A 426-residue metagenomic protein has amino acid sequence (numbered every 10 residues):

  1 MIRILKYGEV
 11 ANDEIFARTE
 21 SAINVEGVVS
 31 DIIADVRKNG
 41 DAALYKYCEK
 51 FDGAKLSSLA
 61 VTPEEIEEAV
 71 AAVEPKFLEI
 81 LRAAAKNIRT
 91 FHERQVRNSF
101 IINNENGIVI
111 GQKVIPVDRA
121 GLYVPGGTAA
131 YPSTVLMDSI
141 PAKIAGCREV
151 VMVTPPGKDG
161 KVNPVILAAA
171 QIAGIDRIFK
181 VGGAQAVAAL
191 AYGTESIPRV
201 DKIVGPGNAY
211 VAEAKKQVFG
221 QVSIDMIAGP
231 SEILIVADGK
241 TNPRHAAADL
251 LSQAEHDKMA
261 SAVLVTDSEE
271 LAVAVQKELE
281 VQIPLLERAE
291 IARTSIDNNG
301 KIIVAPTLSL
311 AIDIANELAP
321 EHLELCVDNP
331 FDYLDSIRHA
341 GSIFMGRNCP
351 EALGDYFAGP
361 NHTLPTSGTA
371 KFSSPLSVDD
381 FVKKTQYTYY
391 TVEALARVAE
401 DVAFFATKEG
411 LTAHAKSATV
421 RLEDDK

Functional and structural regions predicted by a protein language model:
M1-D118: N-terminal Rossmann-like NAD(P)+-binding subdomain of aldehyde/semialdehyde dehydrogenases
R3-G8, R177-G182, I302-T307: Short acidic-hydrophobic, aromatic-tinged amphipathic segments that line or gate anion-handling sites
R97-I102, A260-V265, L285-I296, C326-V327 (+2 more regions): Flexible, glycine/charged-enriched surface loops at secondary-structure junctions
I102-A168: Conserved small-residue-rich beta-alpha loop and adjacent elements that most often cradle the phosphate/pyrophosphate
G174-R244, A248-S252, H256-S261: Conserved NAD(P)+-binding/catalytic subdomain of aldehyde/semialdehyde dehydrogenases
M226-N298, I302: A conserved active-site cap/scaffold subdomain adjacent to cofactor or substrate pockets
N316-K426: C-terminal core of ALDH-fold dehydrogenases
